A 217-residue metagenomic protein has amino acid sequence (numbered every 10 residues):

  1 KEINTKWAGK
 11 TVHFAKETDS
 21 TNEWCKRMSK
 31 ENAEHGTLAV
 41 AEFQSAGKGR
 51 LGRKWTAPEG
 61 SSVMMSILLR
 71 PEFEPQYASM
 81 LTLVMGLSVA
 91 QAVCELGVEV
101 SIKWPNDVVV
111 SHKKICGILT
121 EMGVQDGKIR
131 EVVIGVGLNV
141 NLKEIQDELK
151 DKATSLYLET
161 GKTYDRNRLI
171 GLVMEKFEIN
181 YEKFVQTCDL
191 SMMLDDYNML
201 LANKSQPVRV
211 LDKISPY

Functional and structural regions predicted by a protein language model:
K1-Q91, C116: N-terminal lobe of the biotin/lipoate ligase/transferase fold
W7, L83-V100, V110-Y217: Long, positively charged amphipathic alpha-helical accessory segments at protein N-termini or as interdomain linkers
K16, I102-W104: Short loop/edge segments at beta-strand edges and connector loops that shape dinucleotide/nucleotide cofactor-binding
